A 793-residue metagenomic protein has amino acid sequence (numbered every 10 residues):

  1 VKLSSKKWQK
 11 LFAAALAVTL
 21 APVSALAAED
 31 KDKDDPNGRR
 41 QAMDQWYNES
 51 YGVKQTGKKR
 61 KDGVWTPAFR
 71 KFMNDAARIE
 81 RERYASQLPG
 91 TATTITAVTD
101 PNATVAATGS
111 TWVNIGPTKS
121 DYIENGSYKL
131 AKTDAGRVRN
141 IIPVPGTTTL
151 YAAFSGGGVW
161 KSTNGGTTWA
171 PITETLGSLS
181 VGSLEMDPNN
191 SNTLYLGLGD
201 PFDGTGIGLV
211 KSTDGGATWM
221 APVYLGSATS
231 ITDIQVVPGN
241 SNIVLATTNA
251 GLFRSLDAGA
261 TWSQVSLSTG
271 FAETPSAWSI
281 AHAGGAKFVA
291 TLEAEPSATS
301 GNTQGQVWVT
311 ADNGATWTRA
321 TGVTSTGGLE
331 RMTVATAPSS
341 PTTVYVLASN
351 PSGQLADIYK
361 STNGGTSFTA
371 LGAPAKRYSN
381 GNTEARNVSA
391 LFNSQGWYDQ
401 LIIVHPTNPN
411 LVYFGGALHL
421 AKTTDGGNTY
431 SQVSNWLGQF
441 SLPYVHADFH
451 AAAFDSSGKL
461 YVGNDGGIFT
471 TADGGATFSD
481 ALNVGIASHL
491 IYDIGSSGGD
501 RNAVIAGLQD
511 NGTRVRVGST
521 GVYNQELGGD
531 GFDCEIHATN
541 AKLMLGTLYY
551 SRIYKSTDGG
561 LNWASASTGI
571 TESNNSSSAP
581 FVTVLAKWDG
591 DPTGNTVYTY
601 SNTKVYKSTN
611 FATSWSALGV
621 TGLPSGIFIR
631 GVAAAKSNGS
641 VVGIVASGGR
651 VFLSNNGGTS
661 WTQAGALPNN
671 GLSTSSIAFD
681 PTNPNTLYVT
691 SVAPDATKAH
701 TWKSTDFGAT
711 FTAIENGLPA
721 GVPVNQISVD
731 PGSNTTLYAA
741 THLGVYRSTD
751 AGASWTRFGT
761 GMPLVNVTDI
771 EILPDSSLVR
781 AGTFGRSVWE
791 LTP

Functional and structural regions predicted by a protein language model:
K2-F12: Bacterial N-terminal signal peptides that target proteins for export
L16-S24: Hydrophobic core
A25-D30: Signal peptide processing junction and immediate N-terminal pro/mature segment of secreted/exported proteins
K31-P793: Beta-propeller blade termini and top-face loops
